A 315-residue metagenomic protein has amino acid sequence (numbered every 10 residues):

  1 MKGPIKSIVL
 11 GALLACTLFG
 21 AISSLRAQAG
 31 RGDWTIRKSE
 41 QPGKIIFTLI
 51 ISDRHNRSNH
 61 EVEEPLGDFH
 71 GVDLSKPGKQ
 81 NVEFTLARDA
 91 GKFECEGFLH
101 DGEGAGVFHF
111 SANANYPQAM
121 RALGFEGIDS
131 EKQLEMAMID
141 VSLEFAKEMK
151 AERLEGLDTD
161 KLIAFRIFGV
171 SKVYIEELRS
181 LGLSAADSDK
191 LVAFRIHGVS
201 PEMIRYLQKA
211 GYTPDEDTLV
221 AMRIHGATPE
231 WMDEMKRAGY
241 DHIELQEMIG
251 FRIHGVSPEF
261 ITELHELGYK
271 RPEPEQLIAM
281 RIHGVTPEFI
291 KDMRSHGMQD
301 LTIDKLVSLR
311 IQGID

Functional and structural regions predicted by a protein language model:
K2-S7, G11, F19-D315: General marker for long, soluble alpha-helical cores
